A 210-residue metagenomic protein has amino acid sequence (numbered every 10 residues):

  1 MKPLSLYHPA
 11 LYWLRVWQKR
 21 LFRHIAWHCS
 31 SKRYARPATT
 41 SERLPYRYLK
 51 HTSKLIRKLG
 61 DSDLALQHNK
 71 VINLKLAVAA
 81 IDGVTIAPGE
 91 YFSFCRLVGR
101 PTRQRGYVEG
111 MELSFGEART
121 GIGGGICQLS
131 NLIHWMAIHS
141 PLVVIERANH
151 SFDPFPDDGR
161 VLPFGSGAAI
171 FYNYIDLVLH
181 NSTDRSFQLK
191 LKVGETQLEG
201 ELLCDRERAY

Functional and structural regions predicted by a protein language model:
M1-Y210: Well-ordered beta-sheet/strand-loop patches within structured domains
